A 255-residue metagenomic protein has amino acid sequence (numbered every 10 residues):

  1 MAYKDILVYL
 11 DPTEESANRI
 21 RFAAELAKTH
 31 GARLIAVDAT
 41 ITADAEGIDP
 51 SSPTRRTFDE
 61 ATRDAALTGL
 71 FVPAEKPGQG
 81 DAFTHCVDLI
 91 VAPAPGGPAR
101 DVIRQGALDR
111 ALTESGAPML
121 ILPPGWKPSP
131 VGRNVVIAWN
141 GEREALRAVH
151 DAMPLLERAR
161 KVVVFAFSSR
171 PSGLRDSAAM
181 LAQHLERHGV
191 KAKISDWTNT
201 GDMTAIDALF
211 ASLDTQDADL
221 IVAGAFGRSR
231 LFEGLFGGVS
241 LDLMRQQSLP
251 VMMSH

Functional and structural regions predicted by a protein language model:
M1, I41, E60-I90, H188-I221 (+3 more regions): Structural beta-alpha unit
M1-I48, E114, V131-T200, A218: Small/aliphatic-rich secondary-structure junction motif
P12, A92-R110, G132, M203 (+1 more regions): Glycine-rich, Arg-bearing micro-motifs that act as flexible, cationic patches
K28, A82-H85, T113, P154 (+2 more regions): Solvent-exposed polar/charged
A39-I41, K76, P95-G96, P124-W126 (+2 more regions): Short, ordered loop/turn segments at secondary-structure junctions
T68-W126: Hydrophobic alpha-helical segments and helix pairs
R245-H255: Short, flexible loop segments at boundaries between secondary-structure elements
